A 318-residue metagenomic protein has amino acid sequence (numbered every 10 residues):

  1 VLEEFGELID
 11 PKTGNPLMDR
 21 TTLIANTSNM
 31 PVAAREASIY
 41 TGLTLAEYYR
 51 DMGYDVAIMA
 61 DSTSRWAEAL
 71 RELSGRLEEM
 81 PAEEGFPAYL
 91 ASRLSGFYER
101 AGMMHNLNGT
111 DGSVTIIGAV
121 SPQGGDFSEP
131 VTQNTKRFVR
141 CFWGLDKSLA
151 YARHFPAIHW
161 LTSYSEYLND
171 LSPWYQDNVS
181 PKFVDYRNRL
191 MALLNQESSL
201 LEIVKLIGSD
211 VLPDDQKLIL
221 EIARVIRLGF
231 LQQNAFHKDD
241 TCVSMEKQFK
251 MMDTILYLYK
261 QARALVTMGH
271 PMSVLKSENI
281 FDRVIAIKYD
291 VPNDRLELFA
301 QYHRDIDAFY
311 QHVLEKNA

Functional and structural regions predicted by a protein language model:
V1-R283: P-loop NTPase catalytic core
G269-A318: C-terminal amphipathic alpha-helical interaction region
